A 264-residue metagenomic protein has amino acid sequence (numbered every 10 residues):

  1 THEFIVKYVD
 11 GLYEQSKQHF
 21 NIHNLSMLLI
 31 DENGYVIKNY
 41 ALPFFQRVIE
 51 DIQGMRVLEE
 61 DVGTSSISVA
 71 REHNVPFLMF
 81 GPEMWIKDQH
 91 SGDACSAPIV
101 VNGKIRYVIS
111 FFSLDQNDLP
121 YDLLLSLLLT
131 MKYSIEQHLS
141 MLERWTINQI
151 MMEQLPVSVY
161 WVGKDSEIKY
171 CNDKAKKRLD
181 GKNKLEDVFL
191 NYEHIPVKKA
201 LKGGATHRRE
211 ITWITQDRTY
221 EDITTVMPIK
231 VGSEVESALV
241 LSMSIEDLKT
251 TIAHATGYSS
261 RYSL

Functional and structural regions predicted by a protein language model:
E3-F20, I30-P82, A200, A205-E210: Regulatory sensory and allosteric helical modules in signal-transduction proteins and certain transcription factors
V9-L28, S140-K176: Sensory modules in modular signal-transduction proteins
M27, G34, A97, V159 (+3 more regions): Generic short beta-strand
I37-S66, L129, P156-A205: PAS-family sensory domains
P82-K87, S91-V101, Y192-K249: PAS-family sensory/regulatory modules and their coupling/dimerization elements
D88, I147-M152, R218, T251 (+1 more regions): Hydrophobic helical signal-relay modules used by sensory signaling proteins
I109-E143, P228-S263: Sensory coupling linkers of modular signal transduction proteins
